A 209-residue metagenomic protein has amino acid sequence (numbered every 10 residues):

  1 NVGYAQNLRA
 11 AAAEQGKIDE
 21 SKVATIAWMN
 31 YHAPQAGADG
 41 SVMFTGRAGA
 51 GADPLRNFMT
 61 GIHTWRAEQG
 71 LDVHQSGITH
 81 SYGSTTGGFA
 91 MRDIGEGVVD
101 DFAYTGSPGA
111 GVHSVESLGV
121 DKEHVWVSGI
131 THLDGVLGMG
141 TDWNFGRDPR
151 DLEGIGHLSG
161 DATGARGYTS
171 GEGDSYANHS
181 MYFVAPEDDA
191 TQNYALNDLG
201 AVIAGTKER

Functional and structural regions predicted by a protein language model:
N1-D72, D93-R209: Lipolytic serine-hydrolase domain surface
I78-G87: Gly/Ala-rich beta-loop-alpha elbow adjacent to hydrolase catalytic centers
G88-R92: Short, hydrophobic alpha-helix immediately C-terminal to the catalytic nucleophile
